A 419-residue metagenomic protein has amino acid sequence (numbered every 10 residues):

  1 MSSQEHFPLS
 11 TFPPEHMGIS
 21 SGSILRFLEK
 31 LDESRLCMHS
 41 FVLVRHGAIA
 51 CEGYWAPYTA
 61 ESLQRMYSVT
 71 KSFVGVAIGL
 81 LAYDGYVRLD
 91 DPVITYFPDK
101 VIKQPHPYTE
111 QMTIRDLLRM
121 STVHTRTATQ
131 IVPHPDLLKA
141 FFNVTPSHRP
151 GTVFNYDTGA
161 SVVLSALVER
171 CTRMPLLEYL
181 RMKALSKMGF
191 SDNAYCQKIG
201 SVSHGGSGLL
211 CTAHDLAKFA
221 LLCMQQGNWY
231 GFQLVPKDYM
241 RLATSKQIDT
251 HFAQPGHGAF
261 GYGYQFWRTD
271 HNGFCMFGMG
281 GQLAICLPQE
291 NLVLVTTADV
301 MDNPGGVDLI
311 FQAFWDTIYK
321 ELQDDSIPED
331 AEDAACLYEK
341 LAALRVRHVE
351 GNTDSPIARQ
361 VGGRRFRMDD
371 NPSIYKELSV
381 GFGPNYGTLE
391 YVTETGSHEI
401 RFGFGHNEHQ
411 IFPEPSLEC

Functional and structural regions predicted by a protein language model:
Q4-H6, S10-V42: Beta-lactamase-like hydrolase cores
R26-T59, L89, N291-L294: A short, well-structured edge-of-sheet supersecondary motif
G47, Q64-D90, L117, L164-V168 (+1 more regions): Active-site SXXK
R65, D84-T122, N143, T172-S207 (+1 more regions): Active-site helix/loop module of the DD-peptidase/beta-lactamase fold, centered on the serine-lysine SxxK catalytic
V163-L167, G205-N228, Q282-D299: Active-site-proximal alpha-helical segments within enzyme catalytic domains
K237-T297: Active-site Gly/Thr loop motif
G278-V349: Structured C-terminal helix/loop/strand segments within mature extracytoplasmic catalytic/sensor domains
E332-C419: Peripheral terminal and inter-domain segments
